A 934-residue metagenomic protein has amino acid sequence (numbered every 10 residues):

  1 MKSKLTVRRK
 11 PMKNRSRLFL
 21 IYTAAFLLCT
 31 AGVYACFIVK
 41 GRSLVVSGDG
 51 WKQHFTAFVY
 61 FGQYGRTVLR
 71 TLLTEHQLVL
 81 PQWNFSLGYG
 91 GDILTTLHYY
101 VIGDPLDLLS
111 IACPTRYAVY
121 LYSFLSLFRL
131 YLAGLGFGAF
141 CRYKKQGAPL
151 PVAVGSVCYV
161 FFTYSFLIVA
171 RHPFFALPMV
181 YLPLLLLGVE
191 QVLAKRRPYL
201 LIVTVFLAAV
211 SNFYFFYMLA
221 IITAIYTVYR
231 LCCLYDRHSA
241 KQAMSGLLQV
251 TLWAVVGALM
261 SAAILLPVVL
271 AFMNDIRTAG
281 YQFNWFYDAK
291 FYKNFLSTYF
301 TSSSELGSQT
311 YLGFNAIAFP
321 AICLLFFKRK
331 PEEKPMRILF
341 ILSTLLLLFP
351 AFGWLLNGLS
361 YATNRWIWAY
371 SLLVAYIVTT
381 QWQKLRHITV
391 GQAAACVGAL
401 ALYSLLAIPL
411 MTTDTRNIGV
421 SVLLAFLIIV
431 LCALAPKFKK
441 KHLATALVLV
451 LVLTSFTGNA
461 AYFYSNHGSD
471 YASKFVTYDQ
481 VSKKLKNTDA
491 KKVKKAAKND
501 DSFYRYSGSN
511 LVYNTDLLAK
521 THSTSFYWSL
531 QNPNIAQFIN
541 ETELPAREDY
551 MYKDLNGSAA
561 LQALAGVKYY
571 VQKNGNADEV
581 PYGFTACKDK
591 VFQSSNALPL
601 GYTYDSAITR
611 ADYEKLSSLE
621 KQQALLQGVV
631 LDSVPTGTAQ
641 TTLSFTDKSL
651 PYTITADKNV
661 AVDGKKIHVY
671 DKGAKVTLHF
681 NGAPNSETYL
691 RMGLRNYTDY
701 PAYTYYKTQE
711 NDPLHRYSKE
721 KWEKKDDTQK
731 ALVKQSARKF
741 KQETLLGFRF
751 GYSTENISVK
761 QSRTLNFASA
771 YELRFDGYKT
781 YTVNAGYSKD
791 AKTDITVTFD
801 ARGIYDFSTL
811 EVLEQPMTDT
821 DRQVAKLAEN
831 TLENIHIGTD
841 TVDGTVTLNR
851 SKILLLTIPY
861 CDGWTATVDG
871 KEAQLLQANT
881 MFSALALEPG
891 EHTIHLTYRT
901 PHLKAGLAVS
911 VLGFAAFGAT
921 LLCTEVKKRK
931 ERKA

Functional and structural regions predicted by a protein language model:
M1-V39, S245, Q249, P436-K439 (+2 more regions): Start-transfer (signal-anchor) and selected internal transmembrane alpha helices of multi-pass inner/ER membrane
R9-R15, S649-A934: Active-site-proximal, structured, solvent-exposed surfaces of multi-pass membrane proteins that position macromolecular
F26-L28, S126-K144, A148-L234, G246-V269 (+3 more regions): Membrane-embedded helix bundles of polyisoprenyl
T30-A133, F137, V157-M179, F272-R277 (+4 more regions): Membrane-interface coil-to-helix junctions
K52-T71, G246-L339, S343-L346, F352-N364 (+3 more regions): Periplasmic/ER-lumenal interhelical loops and adjacent helix-loop junctions in multi-pass membrane proteins
L87-Y89, T95-Y99, L453-Q480, K495-L564 (+4 more regions): Extracytoplasmic/lumenal acceptor-recognition loop(s) of multi-pass membrane glycoenzymes
L106-I111, L135, T521-K658, K665 (+3 more regions): A cross-kingdom signal targeting lumenal/periplasmic-facing segments of multi-pass membrane and secretory-pathway
F215, P335-L348, L356-S482, F750 (+2 more regions): Contiguous transmembrane helix-bundle modules in multi-pass membrane proteins
